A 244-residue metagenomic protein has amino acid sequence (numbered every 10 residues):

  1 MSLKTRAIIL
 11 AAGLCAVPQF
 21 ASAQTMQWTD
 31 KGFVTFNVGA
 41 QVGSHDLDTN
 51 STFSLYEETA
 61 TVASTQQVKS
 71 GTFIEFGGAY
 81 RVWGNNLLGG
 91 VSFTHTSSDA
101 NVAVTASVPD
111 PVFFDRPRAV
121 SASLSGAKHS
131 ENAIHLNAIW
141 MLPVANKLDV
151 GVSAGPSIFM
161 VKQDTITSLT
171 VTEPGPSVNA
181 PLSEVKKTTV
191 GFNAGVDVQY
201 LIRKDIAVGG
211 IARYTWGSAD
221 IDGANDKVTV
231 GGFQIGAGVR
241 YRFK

Functional and structural regions predicted by a protein language model:
M1-D30, K244: Cleavable N-terminal export/targeting peptides
A23-N85, R240-K244: Short glycine/proline- and aromatic-enriched beta-strand/turn motifs that initiate or cap beta-hairpins
T25-M26, Q66-V82, N86-T96, G126-P143: Outer-membrane beta-barrel transmembrane strands
Q27-N37, G71-E75, N86-G90, E131-A133 (+4 more regions): Outer-membrane beta-barrel architecture
T29, W83-N85, P143-K147, L201-D205 (+1 more regions): Outer-membrane beta-barrel channels and translocator barrels
F36-A40, I74-Y80, V91, L136-W140 (+4 more regions): Residues on the lipid-exposed face of transmembrane beta-strands in outer-membrane beta-barrel proteins
G43-S70, T94-I134, F159-T189, G217-Q234: Extracellular/periplasm-exposed beta-strand and loop segments of Gram-negative cell-envelope proteins, dominated by
I202-S218: Short cationic/low-complexity microdomains
